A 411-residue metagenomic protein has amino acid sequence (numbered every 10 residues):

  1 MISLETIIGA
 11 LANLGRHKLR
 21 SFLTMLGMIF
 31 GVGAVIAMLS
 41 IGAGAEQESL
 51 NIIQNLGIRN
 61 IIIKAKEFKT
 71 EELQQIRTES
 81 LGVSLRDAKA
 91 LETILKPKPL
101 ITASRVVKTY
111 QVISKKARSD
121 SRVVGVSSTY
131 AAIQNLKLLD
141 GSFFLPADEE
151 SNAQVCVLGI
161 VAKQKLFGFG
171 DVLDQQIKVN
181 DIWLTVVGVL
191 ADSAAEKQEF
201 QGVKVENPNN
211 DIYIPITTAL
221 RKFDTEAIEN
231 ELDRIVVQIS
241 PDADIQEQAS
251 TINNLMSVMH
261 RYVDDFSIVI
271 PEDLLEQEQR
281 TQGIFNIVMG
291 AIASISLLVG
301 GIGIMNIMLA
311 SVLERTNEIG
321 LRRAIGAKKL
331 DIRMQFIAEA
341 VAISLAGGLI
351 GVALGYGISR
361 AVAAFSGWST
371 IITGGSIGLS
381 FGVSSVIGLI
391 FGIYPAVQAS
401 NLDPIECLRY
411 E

Functional and structural regions predicted by a protein language model:
L4-G15, L19-F30, V35-G42, G290-G367 (+4 more regions): Transmembrane alpha-helical interface segments in multi-pass membrane proteins
T6, A10, T24, E48-S49 (+11 more regions): Hydrophobic alpha-helical segments typical of transmembrane helices and their membrane-interface/capping positions
A43-R122, T129-A132, A147, Q164-K165 (+4 more regions): Hydrophobic, regular-secondary-structure patches
K64-F68, S104-V106, V126, G141 (+4 more regions): Generic beta-structure capping elements
G82, G125, C156-V157, Y213 (+1 more regions): Short aromatic/basic micro-patch
T129-F144, Q154-R261: Mid-to-C-terminal secondary-structure elements that act as membrane-proximal/extracytoplasmic interface segments
V236, D244-I252, S257-A293: Peri-transmembrane interface segments
